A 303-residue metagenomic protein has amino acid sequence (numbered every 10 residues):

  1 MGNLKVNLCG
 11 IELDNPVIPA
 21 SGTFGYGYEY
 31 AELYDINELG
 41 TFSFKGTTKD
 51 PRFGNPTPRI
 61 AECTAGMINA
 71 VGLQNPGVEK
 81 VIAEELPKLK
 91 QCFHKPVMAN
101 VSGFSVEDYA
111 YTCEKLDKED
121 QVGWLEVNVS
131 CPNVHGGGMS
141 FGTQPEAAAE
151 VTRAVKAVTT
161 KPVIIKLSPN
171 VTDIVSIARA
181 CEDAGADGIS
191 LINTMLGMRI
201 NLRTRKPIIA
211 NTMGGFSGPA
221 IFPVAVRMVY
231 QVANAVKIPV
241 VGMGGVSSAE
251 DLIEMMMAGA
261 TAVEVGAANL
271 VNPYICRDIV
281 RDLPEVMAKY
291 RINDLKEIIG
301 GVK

Functional and structural regions predicted by a protein language model:
M1-V97, S102-F104, I279: N-terminal capping/small domains of soluble enzymes
L33, K45, K88, E119 (+6 more regions): Change "in soluble alpha/beta enzymes" to "in soluble alpha/beta proteins
L39-G40, K45, K95, V122-L125 (+3 more regions): Short acidic/polar active-site loop segments enriched in Thr and Asp
T48-F53, P132-V134, L196-R199, L270-N272: Short gly/pro/ser/thr-enriched loop/turn and capping motifs at secondary-structure boundaries
N55-T64, I200-G214, M256, A268-I292: C-terminal helical cap(s) of enzyme catalytic domains, especially alpha/beta-barrels
V106-V241, E250-V265: Alpha/beta enzyme core
F222, L283-K303: Extended, intrinsically disordered, low-complexity segments
V246: Short donor-sugar binding/catalytic loops of nucleotide-sugar-dependent glycosyltransferases, especially enzymes
